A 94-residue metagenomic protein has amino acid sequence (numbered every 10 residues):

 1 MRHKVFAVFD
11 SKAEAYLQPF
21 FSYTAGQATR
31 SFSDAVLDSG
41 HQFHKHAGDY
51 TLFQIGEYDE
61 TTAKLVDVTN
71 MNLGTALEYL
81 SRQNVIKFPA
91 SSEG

Functional and structural regions predicted by a protein language model:
M1-Y16: Short aromatic-glycine-(Arg/Gly/Cys) micro-motifs in beta-strand/loop hairpins
F6, G26-R30, F53: Short amphipathic alpha-helical segments
A15-T24: A short, exposed loop/beta-hairpin motif centered on an aromatic-Gly-Thr core
T24-H44: A short, charged, amphipathic alpha-helix used as a generic interaction element across diverse proteins
L37-G94: Short, mixed-charge low-complexity intrinsically disordered segments
